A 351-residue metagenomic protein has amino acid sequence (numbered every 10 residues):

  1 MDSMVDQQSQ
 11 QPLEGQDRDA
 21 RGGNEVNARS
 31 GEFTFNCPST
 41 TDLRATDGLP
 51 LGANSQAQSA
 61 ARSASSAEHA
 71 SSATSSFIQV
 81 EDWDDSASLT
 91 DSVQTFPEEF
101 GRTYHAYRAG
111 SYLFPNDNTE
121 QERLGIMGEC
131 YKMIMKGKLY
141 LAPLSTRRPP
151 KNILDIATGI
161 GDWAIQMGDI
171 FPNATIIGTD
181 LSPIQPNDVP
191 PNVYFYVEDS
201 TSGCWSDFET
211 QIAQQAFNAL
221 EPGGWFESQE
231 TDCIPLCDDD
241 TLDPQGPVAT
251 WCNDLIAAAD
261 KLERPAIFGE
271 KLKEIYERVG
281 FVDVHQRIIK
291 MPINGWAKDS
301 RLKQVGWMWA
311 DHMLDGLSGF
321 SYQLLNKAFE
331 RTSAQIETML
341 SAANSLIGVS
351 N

Functional and structural regions predicted by a protein language model:
D2-E122: N-terminal auxiliary segments of SAM/dcSAM-dependent transferases
T103-Y104, A109-Y112, T158-W163, L181-I184 (+4 more regions): Conserved beta-strand elements of beta-rich interaction domains across eukaryotes, especially beta-propellers
N118-N152, D162, Q166: Conserved alpha-helix/loop element of class I SAM-dependent methyltransferases that forms part of the SAM/SAH-binding
R123-I126, C130, D162, Q166 (+9 more regions): Acidic, Ser/Thr-rich intrinsically disordered and amphipathic helical segments
T146-D207: Class I SAM-dependent methyltransferase SAM/SAH-binding core
S200-Q211, T338-N351: Short, intrinsically disordered, charge-balanced linker/junction segments flanking boundaries in proteins
I212-W225: A short glycine-rich, Lys/Arg-flanked "PGG" loop and its adjoining helix->strand segment in the class I
W225-G319: Conserved catalytic/acceptor-binding region of the Class I
